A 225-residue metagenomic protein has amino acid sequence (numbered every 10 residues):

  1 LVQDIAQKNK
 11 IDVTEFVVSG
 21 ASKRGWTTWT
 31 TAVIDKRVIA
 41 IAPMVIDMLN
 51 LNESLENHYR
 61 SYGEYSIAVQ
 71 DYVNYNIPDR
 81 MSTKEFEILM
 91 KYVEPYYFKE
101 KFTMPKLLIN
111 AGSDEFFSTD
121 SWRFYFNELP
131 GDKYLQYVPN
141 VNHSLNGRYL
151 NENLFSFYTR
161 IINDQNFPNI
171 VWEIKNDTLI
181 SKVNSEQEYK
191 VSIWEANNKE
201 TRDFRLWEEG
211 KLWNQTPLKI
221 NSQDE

Functional and structural regions predicted by a protein language model:
L1-S22: Gly/Ser-rich "nucleophile elbow"/oxyanion-hole loop immediately N-terminal to the catalytic nucleophile in hydrolases
V18-G20, M44, I109: Short beta-strand immediately N-terminal to the catalytic nucleophile in serine-hydrolase-like folds
G20-T30: Glycine-rich nucleophile elbow surrounding the catalytic serine of serine-hydrolase chemistry
T30-P78, Q136-P139, S144-Y149: Hydrolase active-site cap/lid region
F102, L108-N110: Short beta-strand/loop motif that positions the catalytic acidic residue of the alpha/beta-hydrolase fold
S113-F117, H143-S144: Acidic catalytic loop of the alpha/beta-hydrolase fold
S118-F126: Short alpha-helix in the alpha/beta-hydrolase fold that links the catalytic acid
Y149, S156-E195, K211-Q223: Surface beta-strand/loop "capping" patches
